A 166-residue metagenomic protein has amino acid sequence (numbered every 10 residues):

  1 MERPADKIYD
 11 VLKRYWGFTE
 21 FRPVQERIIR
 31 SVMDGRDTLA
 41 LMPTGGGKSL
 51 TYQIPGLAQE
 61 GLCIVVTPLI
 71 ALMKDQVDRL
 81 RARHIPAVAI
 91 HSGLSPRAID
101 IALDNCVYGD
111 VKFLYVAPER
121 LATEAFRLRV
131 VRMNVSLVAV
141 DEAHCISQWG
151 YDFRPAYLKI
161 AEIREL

Functional and structural regions predicted by a protein language model:
E2-P43: Conserved pre-motif I regulatory segment
Y9, C63-V65, I70-T123: Conserved nucleic-acid-binding Ia/Ib motif block in the N-terminal RecA-like helicase ATPase lobe
G35-I54, I64-V66: Walker A/P-loop
T38-L41, N134-E142: Conserved helicase NTPase motor core
P43-G45, E142-C145, A161-L166: Conserved helicase ATPase motor motifs in RecA-like P-loop NTPase domains
G46, Q53, L94-L137, C145-Y151: Conserved helix/coil segment N-terminal to the catalytic DExD/H
G56-A58, L80-R81: Conserved short alpha-helical elements in the N-terminal third of ANL/AMP-binding
Y151-K159: Substrate-gripping "pore-loop 1 plus following alpha2 helix"
